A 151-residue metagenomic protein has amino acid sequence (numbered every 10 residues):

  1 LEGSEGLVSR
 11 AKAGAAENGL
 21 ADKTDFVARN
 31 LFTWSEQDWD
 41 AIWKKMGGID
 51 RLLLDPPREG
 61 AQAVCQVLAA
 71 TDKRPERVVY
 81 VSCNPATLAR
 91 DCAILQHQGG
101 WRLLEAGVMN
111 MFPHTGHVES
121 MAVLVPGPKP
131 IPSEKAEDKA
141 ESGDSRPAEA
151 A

Functional and structural regions predicted by a protein language model:
L1-A151: Rossmann-like S-adenosyl-L-methionine
